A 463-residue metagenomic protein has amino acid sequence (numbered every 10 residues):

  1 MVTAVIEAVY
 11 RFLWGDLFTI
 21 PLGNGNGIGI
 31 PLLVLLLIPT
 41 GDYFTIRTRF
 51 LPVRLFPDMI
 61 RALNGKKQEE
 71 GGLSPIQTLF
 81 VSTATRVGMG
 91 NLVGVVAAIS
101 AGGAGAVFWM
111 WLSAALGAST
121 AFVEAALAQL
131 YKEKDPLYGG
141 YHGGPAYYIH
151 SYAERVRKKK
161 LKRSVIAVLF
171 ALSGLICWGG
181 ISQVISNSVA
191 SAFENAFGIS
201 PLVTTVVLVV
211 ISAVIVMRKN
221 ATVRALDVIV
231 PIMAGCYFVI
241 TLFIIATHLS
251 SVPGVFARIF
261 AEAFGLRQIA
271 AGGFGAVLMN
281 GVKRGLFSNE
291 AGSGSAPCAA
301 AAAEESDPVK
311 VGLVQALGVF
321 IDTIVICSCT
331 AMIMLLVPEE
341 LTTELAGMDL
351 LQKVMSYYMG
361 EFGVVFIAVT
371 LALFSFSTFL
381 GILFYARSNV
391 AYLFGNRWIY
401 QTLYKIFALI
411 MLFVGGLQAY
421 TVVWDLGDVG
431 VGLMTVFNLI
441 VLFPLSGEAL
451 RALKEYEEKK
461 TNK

Functional and structural regions predicted by a protein language model:
M1-M89, I99-A106, G117, V441-K463: N-terminal alpha-helical transmembrane segments of multi-pass membrane transport and channel/translocase proteins
L36-T40, F44-I60, I166, G174 (+7 more regions): Membrane-interface loop-to-helix entry segments
T40-T45, T83, L116-Y141, H150-N187 (+2 more regions): Helix-loop-helix module between adjacent transmembrane segments
R47-P52, N91-V95, C177-A190, A213-A225 (+4 more regions): Transmembrane helix-loop junctions in multi-pass membrane proteins
F50-P75, A97, G103-A104, S119-L161 (+3 more regions): Flexible loop linkers connecting adjacent transmembrane helices in multi-pass alpha-helical membrane transporters
E69-A101, L127-L130, L137-Y152, L169-L172 (+1 more regions): Alpha-helical membrane segments and immediately flanking helix-loop junctions that form or couple to the substrate/ion
L116-E124, T204-K219, V230-S250, K283-L286 (+2 more regions): Selective recognition of specific alpha-helical transmembrane segments in multi-pass small-molecule
E124-P136, L242-R258, G272, A302-E305 (+1 more regions): Extracellular/periplasmic helix-exit of transmembrane alpha-helices
